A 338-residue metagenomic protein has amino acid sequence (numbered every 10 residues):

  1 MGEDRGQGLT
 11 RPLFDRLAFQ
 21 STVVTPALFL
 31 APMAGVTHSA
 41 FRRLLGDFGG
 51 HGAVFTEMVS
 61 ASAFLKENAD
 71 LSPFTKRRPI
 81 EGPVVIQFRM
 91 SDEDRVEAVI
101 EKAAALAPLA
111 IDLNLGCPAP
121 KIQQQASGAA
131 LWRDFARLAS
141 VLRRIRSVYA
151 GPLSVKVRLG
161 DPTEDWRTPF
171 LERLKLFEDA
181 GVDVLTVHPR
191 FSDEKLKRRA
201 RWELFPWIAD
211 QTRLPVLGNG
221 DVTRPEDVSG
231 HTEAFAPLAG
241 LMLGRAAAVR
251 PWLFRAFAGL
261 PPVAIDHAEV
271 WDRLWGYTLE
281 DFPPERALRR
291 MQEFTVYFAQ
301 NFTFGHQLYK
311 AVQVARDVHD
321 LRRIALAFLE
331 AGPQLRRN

Functional and structural regions predicted by a protein language model:
G2-Q20, V24, L28-F29, A34 (+8 more regions): Alpha/beta catalytic cores of nucleotide-metabolism and tRNA/nucleoside-modifying enzymes
R11-A18, M33-L109: Glycine-rich, positively charged N-terminal anion/phosphate-binding segment
T22-A27, S62-P83, C117, Q124-Q125 (+2 more regions): N-terminal small/glycine-rich loop or linker at the start of catalytic domains across soluble metabolic enzymes
L28-P32, V54-T56, V84-F88, I111-L113 (+4 more regions): Hydrophobic faces of well-ordered beta-strands that scaffold small-molecule active sites in alpha/beta enzyme cores
M33-G35, V59-A61, R89-S91, G116-P118 (+4 more regions): Active-site beta-loop-alpha junctions enriched in small/polar residues
D47, E97-Q125, A136-L214: Alpha/beta enzyme core
E67-L71, D134-F135, R201, V249-R250: Short, solvent-exposed helix-helix connector turns and helix-capping sites enriched in acidic/polar residues
P73, A126-W132, K195, A258-L260: Short glycine-enriched, charge-decorated loop/helix-capping segments at active-site entrances that position
